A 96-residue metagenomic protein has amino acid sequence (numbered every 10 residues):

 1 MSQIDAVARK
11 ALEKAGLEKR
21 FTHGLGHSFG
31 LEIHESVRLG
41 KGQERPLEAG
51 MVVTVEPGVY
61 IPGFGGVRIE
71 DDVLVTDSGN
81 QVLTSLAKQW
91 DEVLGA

Functional and structural regions predicted by a protein language model:
M1-A96: Active-site neighborhoods and metal-handling regions in enzymes and metal-associated proteins
